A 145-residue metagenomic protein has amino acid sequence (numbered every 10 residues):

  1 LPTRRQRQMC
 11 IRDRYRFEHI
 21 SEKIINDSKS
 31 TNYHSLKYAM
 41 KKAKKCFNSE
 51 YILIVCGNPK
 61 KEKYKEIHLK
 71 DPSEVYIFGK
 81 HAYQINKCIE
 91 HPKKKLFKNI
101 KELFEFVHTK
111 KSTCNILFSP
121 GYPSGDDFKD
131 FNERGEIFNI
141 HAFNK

Functional and structural regions predicted by a protein language model:
L1-I11: Single conserved hydrophobic/aromatic residue that forms the stacking wall/gate of nucleotide- or nucleobase-binding
E18-K145: ATP-dependent carboxylate-amine ligase
